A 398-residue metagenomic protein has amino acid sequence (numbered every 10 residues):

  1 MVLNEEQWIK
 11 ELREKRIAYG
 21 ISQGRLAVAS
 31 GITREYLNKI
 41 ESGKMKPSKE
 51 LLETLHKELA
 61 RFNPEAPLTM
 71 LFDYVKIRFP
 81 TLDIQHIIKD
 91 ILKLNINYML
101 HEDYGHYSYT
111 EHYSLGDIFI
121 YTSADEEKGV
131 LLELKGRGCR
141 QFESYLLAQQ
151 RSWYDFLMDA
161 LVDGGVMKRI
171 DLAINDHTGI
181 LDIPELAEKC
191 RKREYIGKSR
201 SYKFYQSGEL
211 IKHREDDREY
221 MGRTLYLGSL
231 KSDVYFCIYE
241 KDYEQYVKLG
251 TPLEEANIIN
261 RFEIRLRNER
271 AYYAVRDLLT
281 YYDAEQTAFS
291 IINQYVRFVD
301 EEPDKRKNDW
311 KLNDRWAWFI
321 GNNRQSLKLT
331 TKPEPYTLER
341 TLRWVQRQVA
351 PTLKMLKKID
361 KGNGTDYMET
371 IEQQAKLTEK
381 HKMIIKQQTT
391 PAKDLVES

Functional and structural regions predicted by a protein language model:
V2-Q7, E14, A18, K57-Y336 (+1 more regions): Structured, helix-rich domain cores that form ligand/interaction pockets
K10, E14, E35-N38: Positions in alpha-helical segments
K15, A29, I40, T341 (+1 more regions): Residues in the recognition helix of alpha-helical DNA-binding motifs
G20-N38: Short alpha-helical DNA-recognition segment
G43-K57: Short, basic-rich loop-to-helix N-cap that marks the start of a DNA-contacting helix
